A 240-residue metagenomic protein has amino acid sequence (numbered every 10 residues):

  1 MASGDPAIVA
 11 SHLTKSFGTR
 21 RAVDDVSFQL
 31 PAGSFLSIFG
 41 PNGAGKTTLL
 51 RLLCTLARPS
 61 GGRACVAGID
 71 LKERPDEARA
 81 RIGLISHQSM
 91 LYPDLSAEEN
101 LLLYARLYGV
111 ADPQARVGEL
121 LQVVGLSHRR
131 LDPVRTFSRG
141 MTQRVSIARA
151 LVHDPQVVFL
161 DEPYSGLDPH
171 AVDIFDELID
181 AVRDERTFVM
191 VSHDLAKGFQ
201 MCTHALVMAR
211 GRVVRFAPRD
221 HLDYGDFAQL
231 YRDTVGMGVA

Functional and structural regions predicted by a protein language model:
F39-P41: The feature captures the beta-strand-to-loop junction immediately N-terminal to the Walker
C54: Helix-to-loop junction immediately C-terminal to a conserved catalytic motif
G62-D70, A78, R215-A217: Conserved ABC transporter NBD signature motif
L102, R106-R129: Conserved ABC ATPase "signature" region
V158-D161: Catalytic Walker B motif of ABC-type/P-loop ATPase nucleotide-binding domains
G198-Q200: A short, surface-exposed alpha-helical micro-motif characterized by mixed small hydrophobic and charged/polar residues
